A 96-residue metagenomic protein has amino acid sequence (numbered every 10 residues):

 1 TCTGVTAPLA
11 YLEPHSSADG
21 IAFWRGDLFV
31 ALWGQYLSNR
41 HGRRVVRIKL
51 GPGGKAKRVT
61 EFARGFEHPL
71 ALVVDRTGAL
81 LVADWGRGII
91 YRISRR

Functional and structural regions predicted by a protein language model:
T1-T60, D75-T77, I93-R96: Beta-propeller domain segments
P69-R96: Blade-level signature of beta-propeller repeat domains, shared across WD40, Kelch, NHL, RCC1 and BNR/Asp-box propellers
